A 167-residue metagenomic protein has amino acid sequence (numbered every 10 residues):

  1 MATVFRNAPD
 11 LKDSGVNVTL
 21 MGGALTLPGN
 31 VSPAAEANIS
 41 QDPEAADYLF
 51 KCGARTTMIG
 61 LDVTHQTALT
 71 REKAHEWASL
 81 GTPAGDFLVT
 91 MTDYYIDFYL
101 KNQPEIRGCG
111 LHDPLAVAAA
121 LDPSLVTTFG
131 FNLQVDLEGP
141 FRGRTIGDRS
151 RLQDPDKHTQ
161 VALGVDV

Functional and structural regions predicted by a protein language model:
M1-H65, R71: Active-site histidine-anchored catalytic micro-motif
S40, I59-V167: Conformational coupling and interaction surfaces
